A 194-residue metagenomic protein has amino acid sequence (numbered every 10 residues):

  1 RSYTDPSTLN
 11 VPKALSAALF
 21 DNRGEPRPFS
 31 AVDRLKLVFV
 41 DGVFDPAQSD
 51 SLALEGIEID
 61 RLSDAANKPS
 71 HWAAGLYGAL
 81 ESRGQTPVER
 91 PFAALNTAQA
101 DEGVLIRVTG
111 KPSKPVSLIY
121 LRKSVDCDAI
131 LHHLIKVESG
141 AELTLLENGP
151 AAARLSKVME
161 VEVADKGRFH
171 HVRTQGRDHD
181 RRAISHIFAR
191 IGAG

Functional and structural regions predicted by a protein language model:
R1-T97: N-terminal amphipathic, basic helical "cap/leader" segment at the start of enzyme domains
W72-G194: Conserved beta-strand/loop scaffold segments within soluble protein domains that form the structured core and edges
